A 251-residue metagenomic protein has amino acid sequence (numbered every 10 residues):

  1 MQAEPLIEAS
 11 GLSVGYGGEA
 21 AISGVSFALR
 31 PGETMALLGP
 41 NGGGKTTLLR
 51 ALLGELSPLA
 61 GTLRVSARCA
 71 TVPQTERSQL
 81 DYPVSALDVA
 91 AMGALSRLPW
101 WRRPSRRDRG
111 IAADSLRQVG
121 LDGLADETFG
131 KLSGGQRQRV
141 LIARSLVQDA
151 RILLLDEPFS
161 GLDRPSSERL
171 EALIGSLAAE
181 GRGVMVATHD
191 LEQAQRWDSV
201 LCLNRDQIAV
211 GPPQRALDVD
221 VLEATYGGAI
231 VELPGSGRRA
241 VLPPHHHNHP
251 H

Functional and structural regions predicted by a protein language model:
L38-P40: The feature captures the beta-strand-to-loop junction immediately N-terminal to the Walker
L53: Helix-to-loop junction immediately C-terminal to a conserved catalytic motif
R106-L124: Conserved ABC ATPase "signature" region
I142-A143: Hydrophobic anchor residue at the start of the ABC signature
L153-E157: Catalytic Walker B motif of ABC-type/P-loop ATPase nucleotide-binding domains
W197-P213: H-loop (His-switch) and adjacent beta-strand-loop-beta switch element of ABC-type ATPase nucleotide-binding domains
R215-D220, A224-H251: ABC ATPase nucleotide-binding domains
